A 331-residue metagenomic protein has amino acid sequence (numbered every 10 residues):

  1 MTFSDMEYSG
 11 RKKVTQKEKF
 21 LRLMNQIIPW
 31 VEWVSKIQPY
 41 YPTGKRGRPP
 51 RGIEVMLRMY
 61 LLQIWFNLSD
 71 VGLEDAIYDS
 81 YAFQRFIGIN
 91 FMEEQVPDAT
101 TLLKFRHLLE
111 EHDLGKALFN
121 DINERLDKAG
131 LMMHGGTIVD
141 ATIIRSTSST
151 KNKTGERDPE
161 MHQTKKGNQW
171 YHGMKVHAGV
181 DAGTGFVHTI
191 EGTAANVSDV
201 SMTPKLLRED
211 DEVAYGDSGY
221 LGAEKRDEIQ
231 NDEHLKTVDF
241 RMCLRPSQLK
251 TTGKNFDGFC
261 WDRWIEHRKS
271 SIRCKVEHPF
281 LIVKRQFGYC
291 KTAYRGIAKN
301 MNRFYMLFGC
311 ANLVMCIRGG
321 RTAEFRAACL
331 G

Functional and structural regions predicted by a protein language model:
M1-V31, S35, T322-G331: Charged, often Cys/His-bearing segments associated with DNA-binding zinc-finger transcription factors
F3-E7, E212-V213, S218-N302: Helix-centered, glycine/charged polyanion-binding patches within enzymatic domains that contact phosphate-containing
P29, G47-I53, E94-P97, R268 (+3 more regions): Secondary-structure capping and boundary motifs in well-ordered enzyme cores
V34-E54: An N-terminal domain-cap segment
P50-M56, A76-D79: Non-catalytic DNA-binding core/recognition domains of DNA-processing enzymes
V55-N67: Alpha-helical support elements that line or immediately flank enzyme active sites and cofactor-binding pockets
W65-G72, F186, F287-T292, N312-F325: Short helix-capping/linker segments at secondary-structure and domain boundaries
V71, D75-D79, I87-G88, M92-E93 (+3 more regions): Polybasic low-complexity intrinsically disordered regions
